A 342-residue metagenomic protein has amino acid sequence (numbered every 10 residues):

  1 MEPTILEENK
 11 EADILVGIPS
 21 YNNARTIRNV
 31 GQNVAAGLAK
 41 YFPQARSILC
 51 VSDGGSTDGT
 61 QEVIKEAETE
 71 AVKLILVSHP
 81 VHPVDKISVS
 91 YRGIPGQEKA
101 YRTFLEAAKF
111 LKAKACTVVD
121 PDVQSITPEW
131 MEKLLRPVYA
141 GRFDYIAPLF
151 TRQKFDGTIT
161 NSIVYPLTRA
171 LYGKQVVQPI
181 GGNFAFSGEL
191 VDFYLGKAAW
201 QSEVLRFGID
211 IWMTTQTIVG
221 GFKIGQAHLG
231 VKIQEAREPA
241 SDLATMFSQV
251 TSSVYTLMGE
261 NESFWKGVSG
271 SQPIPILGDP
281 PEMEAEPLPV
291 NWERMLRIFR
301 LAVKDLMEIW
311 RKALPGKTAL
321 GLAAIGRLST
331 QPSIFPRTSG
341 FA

Functional and structural regions predicted by a protein language model:
E2-P3, N23-K40: Short, well-formed alpha-helical segments that are part of the catalytic scaffolds of diverse glycosyltransferases
D13-L15, I48, W212: Cell-envelope/extracellular polymer assembly enzymes that use nucleotide-activated donors
D53-E62: A conserved acidic beta->alpha catalytic loop
T69-L111: Active-site-proximal specificity loops/subdomain of glycosyltransferases
A113-V123: Short beta-strand-to-loop acidic/aromatic patch adjacent to the donor-nucleotide binding site
I126-L149: Conserved donor-nucleotide/metal-binding helix-loop-beta segment in metal-dependent transferases, i.e., the alpha-helix
D144-T158, G173: Short beta-strand-to-loop element that shapes/binds the nucleotide-sugar donor at the catalytic cleft/hinge
S248-A342: Terminal low-complexity segments of carbohydrate-biosynthetic enzymes
